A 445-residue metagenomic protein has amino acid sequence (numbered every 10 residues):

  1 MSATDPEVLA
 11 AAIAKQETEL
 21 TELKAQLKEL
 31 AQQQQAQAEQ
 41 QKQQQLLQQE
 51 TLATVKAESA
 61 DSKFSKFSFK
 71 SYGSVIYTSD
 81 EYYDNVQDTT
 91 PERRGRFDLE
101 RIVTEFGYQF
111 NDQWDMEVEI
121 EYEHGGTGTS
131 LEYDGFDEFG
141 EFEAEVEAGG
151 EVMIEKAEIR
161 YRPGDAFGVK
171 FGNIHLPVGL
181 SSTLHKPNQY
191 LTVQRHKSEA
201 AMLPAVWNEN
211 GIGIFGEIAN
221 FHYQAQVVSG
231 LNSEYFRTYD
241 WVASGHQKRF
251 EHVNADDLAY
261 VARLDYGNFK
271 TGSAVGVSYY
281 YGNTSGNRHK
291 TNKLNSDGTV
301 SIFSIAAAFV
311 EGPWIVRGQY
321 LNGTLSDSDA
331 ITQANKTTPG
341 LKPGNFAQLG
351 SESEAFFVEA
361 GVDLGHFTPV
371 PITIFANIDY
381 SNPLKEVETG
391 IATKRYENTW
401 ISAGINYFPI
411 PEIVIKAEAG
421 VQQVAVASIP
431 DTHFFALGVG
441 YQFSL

Functional and structural regions predicted by a protein language model:
M1-D88: N-terminal periplasmic/intermembrane-space "pro-region" immediately following the signal or transit peptide
K28, Q35, G164-F167, L176-G179 (+2 more regions): Generic short alpha-helical segment signal, independent of protein family or function, capturing local helix propensity
K56-E58, E145, S198-A201, K248-E251 (+1 more regions): Short, P/G- and charge-enriched loop/turn segments at secondary-structure junctions
A60-Y83, P91-S233, D256-V261, D265-A274 (+4 more regions): Outer membrane beta-barrel
Y82-Y83, D88-P91, D134-E147, A157-R162 (+2 more regions): Outer-membrane beta-barrel pore domains
A205, E251-L258, N295-T299: Active-site glycine- and acidic-residue-rich loops that bind and position anionic ligands or nucleotide-like cofactors
Y235, W241-R288: Loop-centered beta-sheet repeat module
